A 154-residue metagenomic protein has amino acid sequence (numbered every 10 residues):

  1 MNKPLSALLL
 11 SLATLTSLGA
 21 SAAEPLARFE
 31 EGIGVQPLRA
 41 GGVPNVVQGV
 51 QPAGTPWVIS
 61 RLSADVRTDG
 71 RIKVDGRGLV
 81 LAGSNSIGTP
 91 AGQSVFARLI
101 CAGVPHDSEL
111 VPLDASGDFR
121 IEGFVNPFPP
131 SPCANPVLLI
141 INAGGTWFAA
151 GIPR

Functional and structural regions predicted by a protein language model:
M1-A7: Positively charged n-region of N-terminal signal peptides that target proteins for export
A7-S17: Bacterial N-terminal signal peptides
L18-A22: Sec/Tat signal peptide C-region and signal peptidase I cleavage site
A23-T68: Transition segment at domain starts
G78-I87: Short amphipathic, basic-aromatic surface patches that mediate peripheral association with negatively charged
I87-V95: Short coil-to-beta strand junction motifs in C2/discoidin
F96-I100: Beta-strand signatures of extracellular beta-sandwich domains
V104-R154: Helix-rich interaction surfaces within compact, conserved domain-sized segments that mediate assembly or partner
